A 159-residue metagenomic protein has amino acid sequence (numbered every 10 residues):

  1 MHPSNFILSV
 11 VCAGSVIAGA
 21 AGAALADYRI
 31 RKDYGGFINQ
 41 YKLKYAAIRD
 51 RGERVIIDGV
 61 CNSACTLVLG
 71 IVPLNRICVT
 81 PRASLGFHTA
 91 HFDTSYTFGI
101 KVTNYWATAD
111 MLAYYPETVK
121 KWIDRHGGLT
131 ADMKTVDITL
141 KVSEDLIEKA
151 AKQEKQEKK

Functional and structural regions predicted by a protein language model:
M1-V10: Bacterial N-terminal signal peptides that target proteins for export
H2, H88-H91, H126: Histidine (H) residue identity feature
V11-C12, K42: N-proximal short alpha-helices
S15-A23: C-terminal segment of classical bacterial N-terminal signal peptides
D27-A83, H88-D93: Cleft-lining beta-strand/loop regions that shape enzyme active-site pockets
D27-I30, N39, L43-I56, S95-K159: Charged, glycine-interspersed solvent-exposed loop segments at helix/strand-loop junctions that cap or gate access
